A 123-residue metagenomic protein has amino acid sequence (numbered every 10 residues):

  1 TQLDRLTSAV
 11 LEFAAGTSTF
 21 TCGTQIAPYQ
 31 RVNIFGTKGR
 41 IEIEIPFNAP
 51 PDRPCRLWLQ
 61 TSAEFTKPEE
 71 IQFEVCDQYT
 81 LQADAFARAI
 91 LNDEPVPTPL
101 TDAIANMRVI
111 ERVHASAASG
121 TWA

Functional and structural regions predicted by a protein language model:
T1-D4, V10-Q82, P99: NAD(P)-dinucleotide binding in Rossmann-like oxidoreductases
L3-T7, M107-I110: Conserved glycosyltransferase catalytic-site signature
I71, A85-A123: C-terminal helix-rich "cap/oligomerization" subdomain common to oxidoreductases
